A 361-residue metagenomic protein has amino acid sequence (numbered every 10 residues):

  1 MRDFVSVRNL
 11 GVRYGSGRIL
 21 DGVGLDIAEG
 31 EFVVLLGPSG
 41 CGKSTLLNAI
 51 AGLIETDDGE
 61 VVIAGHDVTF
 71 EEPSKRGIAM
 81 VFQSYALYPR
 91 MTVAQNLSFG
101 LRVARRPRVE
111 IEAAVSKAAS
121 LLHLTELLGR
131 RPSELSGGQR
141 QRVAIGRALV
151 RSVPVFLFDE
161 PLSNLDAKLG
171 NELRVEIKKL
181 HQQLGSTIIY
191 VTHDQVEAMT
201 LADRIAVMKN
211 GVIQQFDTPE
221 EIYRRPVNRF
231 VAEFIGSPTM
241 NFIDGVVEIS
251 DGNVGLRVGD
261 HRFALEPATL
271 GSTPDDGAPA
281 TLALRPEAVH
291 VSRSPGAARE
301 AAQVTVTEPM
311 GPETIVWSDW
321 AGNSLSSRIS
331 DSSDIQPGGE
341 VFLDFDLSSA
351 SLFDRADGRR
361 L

Functional and structural regions predicted by a protein language model:
F32, P73-A79, Q83-F230: ABC ATPase nucleotide-binding domains
L36-P38: The feature captures the beta-strand-to-loop junction immediately N-terminal to the Walker
A51: Helix-to-loop junction immediately C-terminal to a conserved catalytic motif
D57-E60, E110, N210, D244: Conserved coupling/switch loops of ABC nucleotide-binding domains, chiefly the family-specific signature
G59-D67: Conserved ABC transporter NBD signature motif
P238-N241, I249-L361: Non-catalytic connector elements of ABC transporters
